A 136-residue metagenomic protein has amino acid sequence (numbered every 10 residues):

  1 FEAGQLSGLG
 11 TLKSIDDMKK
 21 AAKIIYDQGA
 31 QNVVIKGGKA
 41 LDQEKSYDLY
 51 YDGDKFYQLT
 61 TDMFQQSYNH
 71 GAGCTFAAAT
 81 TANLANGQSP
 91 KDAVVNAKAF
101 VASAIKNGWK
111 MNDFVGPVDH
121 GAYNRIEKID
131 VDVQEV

Functional and structural regions predicted by a protein language model:
F1-K55: Conserved phosphate/ATP/ADP-binding segment of small-molecule kinases
E2, G38-L41, M63-Q65, K98-V101: Glycine-rich beta-alpha junction loops
Q5, S67-P90: Short, small-residue alpha-helix embedded
G8-D17, A85-V95: Short, charged, surface-exposed loops that flank catalytic or proteolytic processing sites
K36, G73, A93: Residue-level signal for inorganic ion chemistry
G37-G38, G53, T61-M63, A78: Fold-independent oxyanion-binding glycine-rich loops and adjacent beta-strand/coil segments at enzyme active sites
F56-H70: Short pre-catalytic strand/loop immediately N-terminal to key active-site residues, enriched for Gly-Thr
K91-V136: Charged C-terminal helix
